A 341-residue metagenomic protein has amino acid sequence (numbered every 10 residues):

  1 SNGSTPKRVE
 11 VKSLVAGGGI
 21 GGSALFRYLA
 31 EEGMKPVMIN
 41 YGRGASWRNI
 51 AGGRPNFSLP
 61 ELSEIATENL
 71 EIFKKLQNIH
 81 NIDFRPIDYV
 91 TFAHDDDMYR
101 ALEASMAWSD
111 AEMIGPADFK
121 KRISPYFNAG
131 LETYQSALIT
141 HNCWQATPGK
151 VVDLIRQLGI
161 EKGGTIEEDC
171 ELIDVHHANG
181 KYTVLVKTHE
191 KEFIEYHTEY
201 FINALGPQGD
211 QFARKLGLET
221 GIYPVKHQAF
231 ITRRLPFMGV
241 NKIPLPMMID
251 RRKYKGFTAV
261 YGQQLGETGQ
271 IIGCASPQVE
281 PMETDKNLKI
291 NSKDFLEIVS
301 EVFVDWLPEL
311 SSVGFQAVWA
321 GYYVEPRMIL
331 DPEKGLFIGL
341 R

Functional and structural regions predicted by a protein language model:
S1-G3: N-terminal mitochondrial targeting presequence
T5-G21: Beta1/beta-strand and adjacent pyrophosphate-binding region of the FAD-binding site in flavoprotein oxidoreductases
A24, R54-N56, V175-G180, V184-C274 (+3 more regions): Flavin-dependent oxidoreductases
F26, A30, L158: Gly/Ala-rich phosphate-binding loop of Rossmann-like dinucleotide-binding domains, activating on the conserved
E31-W47: Glycine-rich FAD pyrophosphate-binding loop
I50-P125, A259, N287: Dinucleotide-binding Rossmann-like beta1-alpha1 core, especially the glycine-rich loop that anchors the ADP
D95-K162, E167-E168, D174-N179: Flavin (FAD/FMN) cofactor-binding and adjacent substrate-gating region of FAD-dependent oxidoreductase domains
S300-R341: C-terminal catalytic lobe of FAD-dependent flavoproteins
